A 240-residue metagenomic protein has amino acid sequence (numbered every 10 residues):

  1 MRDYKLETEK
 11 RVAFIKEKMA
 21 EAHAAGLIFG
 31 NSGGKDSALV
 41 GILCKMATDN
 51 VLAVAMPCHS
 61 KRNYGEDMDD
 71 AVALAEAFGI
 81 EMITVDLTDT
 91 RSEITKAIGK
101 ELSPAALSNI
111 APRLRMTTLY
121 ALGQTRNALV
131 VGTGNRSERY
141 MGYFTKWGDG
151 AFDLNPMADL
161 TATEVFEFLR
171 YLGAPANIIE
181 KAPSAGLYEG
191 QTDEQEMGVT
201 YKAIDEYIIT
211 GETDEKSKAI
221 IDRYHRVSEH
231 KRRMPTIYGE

Functional and structural regions predicted by a protein language model:
M1-F29, K35, L39-V40, G150 (+1 more regions): Peripheral terminal appendages
M1-G142: ATP-dependent adenylation/nucleotidyltransferase module used to activate substrates
K16, G41, K45, Y120 (+3 more regions): Predominant activation on well-ordered alpha-helical scaffold segments within soluble catalytic domains
P57, P156, P175, P183 (+2 more regions): Proline-rich low-complexity regions
E76, I110-L114, A128-T200: Catalytic subdomain that performs nucleotidyl-dependent activation
F78-V85, A105-T117, M157-F166, K202-T213: Short, basic, helix/turn surface patches
V85-A97, T117, A121, K146-F152 (+2 more regions): Short flexible/disordered coil segments
T90-I98, I110, I178, Y207 (+2 more regions): Generic structural signal of hydrophobic/aromatic residues within well-ordered alpha-helices of folded domains
